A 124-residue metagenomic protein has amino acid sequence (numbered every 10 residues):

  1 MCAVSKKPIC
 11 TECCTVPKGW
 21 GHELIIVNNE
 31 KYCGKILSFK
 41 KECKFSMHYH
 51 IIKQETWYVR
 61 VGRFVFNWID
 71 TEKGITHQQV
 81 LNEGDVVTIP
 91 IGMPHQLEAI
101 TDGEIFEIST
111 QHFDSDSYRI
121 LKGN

Functional and structural regions predicted by a protein language model:
M1-K35, K44-S46, Q79, K122-N124: A short, N-terminal "cap"/entry segment at the start of jelly-roll beta-barrel domains of the cupin/DSBH fold
T11-E12, V16-P17, T71, Q79 (+1 more regions): Double-stranded beta-helix
I36, T56, Q96: Short, surface-exposed charged micro-motifs
C43-Y49, Q54-E55: Catalytic core of non-heme Fe(II) oxygenases with the double-stranded beta-helix
S46-H48, F66-W68, T88-I89, P94-I100 (+1 more regions): Short beta-strand His + acidic residue motifs that chelate non-heme Fe in jelly-roll/DSBH and cupin folds
I52-D70: Glycine- and acidic-residue-biased ligand/ion/polar-headgroup-sensing regions
D70-I91: Short acidic-glycine-tyrosine-enriched beta hairpin
